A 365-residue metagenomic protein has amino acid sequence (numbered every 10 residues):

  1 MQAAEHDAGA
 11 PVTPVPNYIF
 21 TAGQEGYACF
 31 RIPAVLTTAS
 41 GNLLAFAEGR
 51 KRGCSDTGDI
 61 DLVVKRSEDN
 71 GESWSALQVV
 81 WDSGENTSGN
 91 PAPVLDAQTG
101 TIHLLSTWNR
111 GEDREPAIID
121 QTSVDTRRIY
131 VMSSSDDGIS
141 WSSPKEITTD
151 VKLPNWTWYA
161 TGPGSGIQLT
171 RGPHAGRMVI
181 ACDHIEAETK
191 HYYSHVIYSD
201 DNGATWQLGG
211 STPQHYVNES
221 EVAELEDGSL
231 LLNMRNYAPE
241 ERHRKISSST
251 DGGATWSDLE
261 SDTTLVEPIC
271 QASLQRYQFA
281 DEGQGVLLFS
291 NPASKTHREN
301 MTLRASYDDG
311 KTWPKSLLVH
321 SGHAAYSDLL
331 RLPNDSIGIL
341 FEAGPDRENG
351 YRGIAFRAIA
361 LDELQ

Functional and structural regions predicted by a protein language model:
A4-Q365: Asp-box/BNR beta-propeller blade signature and adjacent active/binding-site loops in extracellular glycan-interacting
